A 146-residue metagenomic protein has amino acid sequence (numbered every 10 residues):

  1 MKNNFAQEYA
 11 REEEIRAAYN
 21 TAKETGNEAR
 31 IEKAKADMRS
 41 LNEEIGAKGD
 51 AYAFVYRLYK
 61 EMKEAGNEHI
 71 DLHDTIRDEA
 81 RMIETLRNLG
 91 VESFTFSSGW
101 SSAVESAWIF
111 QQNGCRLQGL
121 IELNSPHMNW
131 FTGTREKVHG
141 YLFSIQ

Functional and structural regions predicted by a protein language model:
M1-S101: An N-terminal amphipathic alpha-helical segment
I83-T85, S106, T132: Generic structural signal for short, flexible, solvent-exposed coil/loop and linker residues
G90, F94-T95, R116-E122: Short, Lys/Arg-enriched charge-dense amphipathic segments
V91, W100, F110, V138-G140: Long, low-complexity, intrinsically disordered terminal regions
V104-R116: Short, aromatic/basic amphipathic alpha-helical patches
Q118-Q146: C-terminal edge-of-domain segments
